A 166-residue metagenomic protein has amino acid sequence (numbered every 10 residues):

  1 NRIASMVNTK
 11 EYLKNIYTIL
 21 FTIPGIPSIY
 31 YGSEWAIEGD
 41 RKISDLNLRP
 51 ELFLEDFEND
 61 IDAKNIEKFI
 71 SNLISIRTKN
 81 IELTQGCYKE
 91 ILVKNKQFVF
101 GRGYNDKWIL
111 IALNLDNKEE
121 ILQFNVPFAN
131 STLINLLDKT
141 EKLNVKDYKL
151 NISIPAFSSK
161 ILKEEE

Functional and structural regions predicted by a protein language model:
N1-S131, K160: Loop/helix patches that line or flank the sugar-binding groove of alpha-linked glycan CAZymes
I134-K149: Solvent-exposed beta-strand/loop surfaces of large extracellular or lumenal domains
V145-E166: C-terminal beta-strand-rich structural cap/linker in extracellular carbohydrate-active enzymes
